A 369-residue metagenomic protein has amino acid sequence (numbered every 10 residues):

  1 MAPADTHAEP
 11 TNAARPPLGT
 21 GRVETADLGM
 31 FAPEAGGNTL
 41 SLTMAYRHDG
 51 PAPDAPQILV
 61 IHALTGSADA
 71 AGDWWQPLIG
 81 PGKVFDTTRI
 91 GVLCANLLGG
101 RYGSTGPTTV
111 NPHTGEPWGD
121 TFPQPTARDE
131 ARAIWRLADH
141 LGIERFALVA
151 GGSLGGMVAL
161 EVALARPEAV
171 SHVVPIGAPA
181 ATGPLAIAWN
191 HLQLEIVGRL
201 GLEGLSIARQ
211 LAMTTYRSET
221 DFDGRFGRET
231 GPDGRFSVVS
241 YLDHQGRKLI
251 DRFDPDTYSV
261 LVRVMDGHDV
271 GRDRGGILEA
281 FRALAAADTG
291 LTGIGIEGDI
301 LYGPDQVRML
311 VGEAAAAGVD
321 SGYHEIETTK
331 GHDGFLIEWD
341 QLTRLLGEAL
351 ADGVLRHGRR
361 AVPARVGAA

Functional and structural regions predicted by a protein language model:
M1-Q57, P363, A369: Catalytic-loop region of hydrolases
R47-N111: N-terminal cap/lid subdomain of alpha/beta-hydrolase-fold enzymes
G115-T121, R128-A147: Conserved acidic catalytic loop of the alpha/beta-hydrolase fold
E144-P184: Conserved hydrolase catalytic core segment
A169-K248: Alpha/beta-hydrolase-fold enzymes
G293-G295: Short beta-strand/loop motif that positions the catalytic acidic residue of the alpha/beta-hydrolase fold
I300-M309: Conserved alpha/beta-hydrolase "acid-adjacent" motif
R308-A369: Catalytic active-site module of serine/aspartate enzymes centered on a nucleophile-bearing elbow/loop
